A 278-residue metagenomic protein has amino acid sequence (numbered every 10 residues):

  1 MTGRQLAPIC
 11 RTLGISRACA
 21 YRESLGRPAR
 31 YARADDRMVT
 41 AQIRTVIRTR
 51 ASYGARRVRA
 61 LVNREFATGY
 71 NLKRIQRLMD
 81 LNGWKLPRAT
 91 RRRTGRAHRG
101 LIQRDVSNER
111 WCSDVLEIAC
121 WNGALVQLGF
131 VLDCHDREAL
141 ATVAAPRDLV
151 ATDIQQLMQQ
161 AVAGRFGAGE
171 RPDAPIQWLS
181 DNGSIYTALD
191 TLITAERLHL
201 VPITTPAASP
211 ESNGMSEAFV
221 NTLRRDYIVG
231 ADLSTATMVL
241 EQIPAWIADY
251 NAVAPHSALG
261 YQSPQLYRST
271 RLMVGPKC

Functional and structural regions predicted by a protein language model:
M1-I9, L13-G14: Double-stranded DNA-binding cores of transcription factors and transposases
I9, R88-R93, A144, W178-N182 (+2 more regions): RNase H-like polynucleotidyl transferase catalytic core
I9-C10, A20, Q42-I43, V58 (+13 more regions): Mobile genetic element proteins and their domesticated derivatives, centered on retroelements and DNA transposons
C10, R17-R110, Q265-M273, K277: Basic, flexible linker segments flanking DNA-binding modules in nucleic acid-interacting mobile-element proteins
S113-L140: An active-site-proximal beta-strand-loop segment
A124, V143-G169: Active-site beta-loop-alpha junctions of metal-dependent nucleic acid enzymes, especially the RNase H-like/DDE
G169-T187, P206, P210, Q262-Q265: Acidic/histidine-rich, metal-coordinating catalytic segments
E196-L198, N221-C278: C-terminal domain-tail junction helix/linker
